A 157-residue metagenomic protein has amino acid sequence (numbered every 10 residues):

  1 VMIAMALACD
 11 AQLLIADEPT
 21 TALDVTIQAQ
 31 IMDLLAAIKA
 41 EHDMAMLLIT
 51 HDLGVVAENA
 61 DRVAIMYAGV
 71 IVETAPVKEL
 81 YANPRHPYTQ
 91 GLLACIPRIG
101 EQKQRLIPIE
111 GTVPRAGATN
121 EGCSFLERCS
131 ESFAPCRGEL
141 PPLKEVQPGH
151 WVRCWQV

Functional and structural regions predicted by a protein language model:
A8-D10, A29, P114, N120: Conserved ABC ATPase nucleotide-binding domain "signature" region
A11-P19, L23-R105: P-loop NTP-binding/switch modules centered on Walker-like glycine-rich loops
T74-V157: Short catalytic/signature loops enriched in Gly
